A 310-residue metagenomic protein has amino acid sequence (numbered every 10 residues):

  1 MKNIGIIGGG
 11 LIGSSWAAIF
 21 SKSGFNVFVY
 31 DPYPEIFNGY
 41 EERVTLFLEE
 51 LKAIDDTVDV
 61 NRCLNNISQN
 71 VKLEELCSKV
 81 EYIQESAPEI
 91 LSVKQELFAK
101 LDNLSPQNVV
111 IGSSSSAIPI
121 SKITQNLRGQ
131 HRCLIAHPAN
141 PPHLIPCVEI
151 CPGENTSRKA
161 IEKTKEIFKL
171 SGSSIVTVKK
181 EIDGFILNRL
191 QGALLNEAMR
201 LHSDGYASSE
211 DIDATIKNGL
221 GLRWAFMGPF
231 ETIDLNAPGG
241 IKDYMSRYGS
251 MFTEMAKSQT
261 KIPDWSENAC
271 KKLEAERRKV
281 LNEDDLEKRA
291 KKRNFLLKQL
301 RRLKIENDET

Functional and structural regions predicted by a protein language model:
M1-I54: NAD(P)+-binding Rossmann beta1-loop-alpha1 motif at the extreme N-terminus of oxidoreductases
K2, S23, S173, D204 (+1 more regions): NAD(P)-dependent Rossmann-like dehydrogenase/reductase catalytic/cofactor-binding core
S15, P142-C151, S171, V176 (+2 more regions): Active-site-proximal catalytic alpha-helix in oxidoreductases
V27, I83, I111-G112, C133: Hydrophobic/aromatic residues located in beta-strands of well-ordered beta-sheets within soluble catalytic
E50-A53, N61-S105, V110: Rossmann-like NAD(P)-binding element
T57-S68, H131-R132, S173: A short helix-to-beta-strand connector/capping loop
S113-K179, G184, N188: Rossmann-fold dinucleotide-binding core
